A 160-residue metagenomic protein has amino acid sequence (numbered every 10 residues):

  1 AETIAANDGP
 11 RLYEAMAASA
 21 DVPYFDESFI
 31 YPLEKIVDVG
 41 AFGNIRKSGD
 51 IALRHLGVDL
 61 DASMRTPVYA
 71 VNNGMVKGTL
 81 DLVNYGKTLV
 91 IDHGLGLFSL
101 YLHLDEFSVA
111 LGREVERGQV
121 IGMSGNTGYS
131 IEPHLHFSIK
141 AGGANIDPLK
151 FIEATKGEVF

Functional and structural regions predicted by a protein language model:
A1-Y85: Surface-exposed, glycine-biased beta-strand/turn segments
V39, D61, D92, L102 (+2 more regions): Residue-level detector of conserved, well-ordered beta-strand and adjacent loop positions that form binding/recognition
G43, R65, D81, G94-G96 (+2 more regions): Solvent-exposed coil/turn segments that connect beta secondary-structure elements in extracytoplasmic/periplasmic
N44-K47, T79-L82, E106, M123 (+2 more regions): Conserved helix-loop functional segments at active or binding sites
S63, G96, F107, R113 (+1 more regions): Catalytic cores of extracellular degradative/oxidative enzymes
P67-V76, E106-S124: Short, well-structured beta-strand-loop connectors
V71-S108, P133-L135: Zn2+-dependent peptidoglycan hydrolase active-site motif and core
L89-V90, R113-F160: Conserved, short, structured surface segments that act as functional micro-motifs
